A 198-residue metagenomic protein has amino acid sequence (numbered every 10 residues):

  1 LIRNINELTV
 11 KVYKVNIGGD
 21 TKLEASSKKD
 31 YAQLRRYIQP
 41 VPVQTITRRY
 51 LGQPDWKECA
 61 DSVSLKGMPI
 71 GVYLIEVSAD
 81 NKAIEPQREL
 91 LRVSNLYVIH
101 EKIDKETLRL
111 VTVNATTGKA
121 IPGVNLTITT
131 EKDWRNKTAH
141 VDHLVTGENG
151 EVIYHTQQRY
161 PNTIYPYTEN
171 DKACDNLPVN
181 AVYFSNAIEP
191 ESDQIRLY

Functional and structural regions predicted by a protein language model:
L1-Y198: N-terminal, cleavable Sec-dependent signal peptides of secreted/periplasmic/extracellular proteins
